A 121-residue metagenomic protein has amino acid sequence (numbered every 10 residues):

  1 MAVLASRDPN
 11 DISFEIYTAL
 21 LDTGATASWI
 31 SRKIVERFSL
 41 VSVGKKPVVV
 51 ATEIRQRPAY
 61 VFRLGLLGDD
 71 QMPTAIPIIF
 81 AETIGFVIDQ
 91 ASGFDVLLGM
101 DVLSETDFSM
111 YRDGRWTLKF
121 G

Functional and structural regions predicted by a protein language model:
M1, L118-G121: Short, hydrophobic/proline-enriched secondary-structure or compact coil segments at domain edges
M1-T18, I54-D107: Aspartyl protease catalytic core from the pepsin/retropepsin fold
A5-K46, G99: Aspartyl protease active-site motif detector
A27, R63, G114-R115: Structural motif
R32-G68: A compact, surface-exposed functional segment
D101-D113, L118-K119: Mixed-charge, glycine-accented linear interaction segment located at domain edges/termini
